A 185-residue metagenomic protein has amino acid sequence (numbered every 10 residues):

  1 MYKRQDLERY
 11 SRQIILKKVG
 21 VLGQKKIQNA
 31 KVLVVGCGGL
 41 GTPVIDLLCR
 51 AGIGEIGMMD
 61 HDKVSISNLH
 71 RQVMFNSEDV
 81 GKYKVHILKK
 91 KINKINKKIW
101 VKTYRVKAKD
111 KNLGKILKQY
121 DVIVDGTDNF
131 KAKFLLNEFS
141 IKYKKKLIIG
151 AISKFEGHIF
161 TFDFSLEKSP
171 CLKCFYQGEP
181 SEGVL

Functional and structural regions predicted by a protein language model:
Y2-L185: Adenine nucleotide-associated cytosolic modules
